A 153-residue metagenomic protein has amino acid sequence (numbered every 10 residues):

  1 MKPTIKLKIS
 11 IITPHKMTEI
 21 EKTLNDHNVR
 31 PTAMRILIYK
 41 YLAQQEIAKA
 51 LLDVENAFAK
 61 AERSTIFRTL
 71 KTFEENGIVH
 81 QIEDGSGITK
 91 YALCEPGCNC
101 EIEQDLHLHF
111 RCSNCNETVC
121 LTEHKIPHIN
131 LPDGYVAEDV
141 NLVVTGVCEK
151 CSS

Functional and structural regions predicted by a protein language model:
L7-I36: Short alpha-helical segments that sit at the start of domains
V29, A43-E46: Short helix-capping/hinge SLiMs at alpha-helix to coil transitions
I47-A57: Short acidic, hydrophobic short linear motifs in intrinsically disordered regions
A61-E62, F67: Short coil turns linking two alpha-helices in DNA-binding domains
L70-K71: Short, hydrophobic-biased segments on the C-terminal half of alpha helices that form "recognition helices"
G77: Glycine-centered, phosphate/nucleic-acid-interacting loop/turn motifs that mediate DNA/RNA or nucleotide
H80-S153: Non-DNA-binding regulatory cores of transcription-related proteins, predominantly C-terminal effector-binding
